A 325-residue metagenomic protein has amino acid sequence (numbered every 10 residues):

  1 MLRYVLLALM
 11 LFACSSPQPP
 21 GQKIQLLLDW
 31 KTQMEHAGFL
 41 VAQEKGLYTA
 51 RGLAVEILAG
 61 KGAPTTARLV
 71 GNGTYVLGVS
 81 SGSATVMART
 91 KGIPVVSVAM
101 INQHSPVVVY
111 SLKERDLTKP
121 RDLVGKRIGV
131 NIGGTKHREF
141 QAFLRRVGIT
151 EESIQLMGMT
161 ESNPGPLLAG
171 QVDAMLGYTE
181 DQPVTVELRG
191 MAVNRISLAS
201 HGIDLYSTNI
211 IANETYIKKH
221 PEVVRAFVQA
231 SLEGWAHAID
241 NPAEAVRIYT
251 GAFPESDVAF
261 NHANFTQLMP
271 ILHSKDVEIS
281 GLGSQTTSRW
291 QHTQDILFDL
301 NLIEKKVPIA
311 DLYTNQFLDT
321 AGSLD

Functional and structural regions predicted by a protein language model:
M1-L7: Sec-dependent signal peptide recognition, specifically the positively charged N-region followed immediately by
F12-A13: C-terminal motif of bacterial Sec signal peptides marking the signal peptidase cleavage site
S16-Q18: Intrinsically disordered, low-complexity proline-rich regions
P20-A169, D173-E180, I196, D204: Short, glycine-/small- and polar/acidic-enriched structural segments that line small-molecule recognition paths
I101-S111, E187-H220, V224, V228 (+2 more regions): Periplasmic-binding protein-like
V184: Phosphate/pyrophosphate-binding betaalpha-module
K218-L302: Secondary-structure end/capping motifs
W290-D325: Conserved C-terminal helix/tail region of periplasmic/extracytoplasmic solute-binding proteins
